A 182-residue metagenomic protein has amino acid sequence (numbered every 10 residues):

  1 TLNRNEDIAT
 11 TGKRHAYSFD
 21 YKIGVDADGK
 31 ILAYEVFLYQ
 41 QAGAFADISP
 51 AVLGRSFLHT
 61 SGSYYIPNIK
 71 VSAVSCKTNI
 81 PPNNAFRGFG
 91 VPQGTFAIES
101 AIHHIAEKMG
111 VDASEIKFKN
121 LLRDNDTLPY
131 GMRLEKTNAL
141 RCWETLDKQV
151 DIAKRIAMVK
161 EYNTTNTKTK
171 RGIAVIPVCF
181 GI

Functional and structural regions predicted by a protein language model:
T1, K22, P67, T95 (+4 more regions): Predominant activation on well-ordered alpha-helical scaffold segments within soluble catalytic domains
T1-L2, L32-V36, F118, P177: General beta-strand structural signal in soluble alpha/beta enzymes
L2-F19, P177, G181-I182: Structured beta-strand/loop patches that form or line metal/cofactor-binding pockets in enzymes
E6-T10, Q41-F45, R123-L128, I182: Flexible loop/turn segments at secondary-structure boundaries
A16-A101, C179-G181: Glycine-rich loop/linker segments at domain edges
S61, Q93-S100, V111, L134-R141 (+1 more regions): Conserved active-site and cofactor/substrate-binding residues in soluble primary-metabolism enzymes
A85-D126: Long hydrophobic segments that form regular secondary structure
K119-I182: Accessory "access/gating" subregions that flank catalytic or transport cores
